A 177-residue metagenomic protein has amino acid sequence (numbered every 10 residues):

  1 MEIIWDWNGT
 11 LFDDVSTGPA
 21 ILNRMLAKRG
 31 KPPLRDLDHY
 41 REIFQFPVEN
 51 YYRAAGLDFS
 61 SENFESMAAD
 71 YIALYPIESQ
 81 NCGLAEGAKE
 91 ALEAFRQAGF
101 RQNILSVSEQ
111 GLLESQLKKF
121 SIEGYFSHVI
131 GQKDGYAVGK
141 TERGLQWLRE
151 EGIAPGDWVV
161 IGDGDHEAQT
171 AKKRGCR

Functional and structural regions predicted by a protein language model:
M1-K89: N-terminal helical cap/lid subdomain that shapes the substrate entry/recognition surface in HAD-like hydrolases
D14, G162-D163: Acidic di-acidic motifs
A27, R96, K172: Anion (oxyanion) recognition and catalysis
I43, E86-G87, S108, G135 (+1 more regions): Short beta->alpha linker loops
P76-I104, Q110, E114, T141: Short, acidic loop-to-helix structural element flanking the phosphoryl-transfer center in phosphate-processing enzymes
N81, Q110-V159, D165-R174: Substrate-recognition "cap/lid" segment bordering the active-site pocket of phosphatases
